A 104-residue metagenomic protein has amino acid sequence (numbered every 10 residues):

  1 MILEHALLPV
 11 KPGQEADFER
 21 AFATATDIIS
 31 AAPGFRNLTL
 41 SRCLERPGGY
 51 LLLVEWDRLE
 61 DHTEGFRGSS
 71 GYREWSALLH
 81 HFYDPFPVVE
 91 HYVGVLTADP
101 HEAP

Functional and structural regions predicted by a protein language model:
I2, T39-G48, S76-P104: Glycine-rich beta-strand-turn "strand-cap" elements at beta-sheet edges
L3-L8: Active-site-flanking beta-strand signature of metal-NTP-handling nucleotidyl enzymes and homologous cyclase-like
P9-R20: Short, surface-exposed ligand-recognition loops at beta-strand->loop->(often short) alpha-helix junctions that present
K11, G49, F66-G68: Intrinsically disordered, low-complexity regions enriched in Ser/Pro/Gly/Gln/His and often acidic
K11-G13, C43-E45, D57-L59, L96: Short coil/turn motifs at secondary-structure junctions
E15-D17, G49, D61-T63, A98: Intrinsically disordered, low-complexity acidic/polar segments
T24-R36, E55-E90: An amphipathic, aromatic/His-enriched active-site/gating alpha helix that lines ligand/cofactor pockets
